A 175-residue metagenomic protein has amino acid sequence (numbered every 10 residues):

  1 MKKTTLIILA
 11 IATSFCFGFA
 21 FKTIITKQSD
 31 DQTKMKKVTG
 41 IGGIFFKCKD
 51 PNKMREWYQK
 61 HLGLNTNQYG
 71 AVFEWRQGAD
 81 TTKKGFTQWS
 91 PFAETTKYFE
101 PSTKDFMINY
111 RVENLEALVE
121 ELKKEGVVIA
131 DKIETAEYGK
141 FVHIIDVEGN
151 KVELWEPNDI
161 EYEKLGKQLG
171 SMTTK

Functional and structural regions predicted by a protein language model:
M1-Q32: Bacterial Sec-dependent N-terminal signal peptides
K22-G40, Q68-Y69, V119-K175: Vicinal oxygen chelate
M35-T39, F45-S90, K124, K140-V142: Core segments of cupin and vicinal oxygen chelate
I41-K49, T96-L122, K140-I145, N150: Vicinal oxygen chelate
L62-N65, N109-R111, D131-E134: Short linear motifs in intrinsically disordered
Q77, A93, E156-N158: Residue-level signal for short segments within beta-strands and strand-turn junctions of well-structured beta-sheet
F92-Y98, Y162-E163: A short, acidic/glycine-rich surface segment
